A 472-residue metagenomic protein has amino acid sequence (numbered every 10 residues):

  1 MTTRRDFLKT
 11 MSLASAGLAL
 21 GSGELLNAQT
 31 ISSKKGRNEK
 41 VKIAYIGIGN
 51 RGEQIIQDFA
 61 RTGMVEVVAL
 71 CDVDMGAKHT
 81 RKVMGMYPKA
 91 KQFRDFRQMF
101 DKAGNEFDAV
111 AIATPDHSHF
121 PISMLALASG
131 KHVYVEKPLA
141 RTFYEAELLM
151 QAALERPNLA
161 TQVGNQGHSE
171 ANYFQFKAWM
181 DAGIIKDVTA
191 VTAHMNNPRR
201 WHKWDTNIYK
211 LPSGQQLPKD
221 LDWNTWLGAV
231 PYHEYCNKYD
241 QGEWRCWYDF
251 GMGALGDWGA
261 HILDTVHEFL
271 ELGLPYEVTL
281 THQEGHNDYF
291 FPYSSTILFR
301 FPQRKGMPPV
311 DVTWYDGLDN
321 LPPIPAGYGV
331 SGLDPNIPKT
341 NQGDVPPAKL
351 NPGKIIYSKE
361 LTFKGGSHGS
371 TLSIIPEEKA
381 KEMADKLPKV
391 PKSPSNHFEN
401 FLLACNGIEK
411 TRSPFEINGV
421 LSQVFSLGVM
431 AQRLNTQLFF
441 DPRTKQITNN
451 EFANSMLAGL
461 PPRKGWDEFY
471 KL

Functional and structural regions predicted by a protein language model:
M1-H132, Y144-A160, Y470: N-terminal glycine-/serine-/threonine-rich beta1-alpha1-beta2 phosphate-ribose binding loop of Rossmann-like
L8, I56, M84, R97-F100 (+10 more regions): Non-transmembrane alpha-helical segments in soluble domains of secreted/periplasmic/extracellular proteins
T10-R37, Y289-F290, L403-L472: C-terminal helix-rich "cap/oligomerization" subdomain common to oxidoreductases
R51-I55, K78-H79, R200-H202, E234-C236 (+2 more regions): Short, solvent-exposed loop/turn elements at domain surfaces
T62, A152-L159, A182-K186, L270-L274 (+1 more regions): Secondary-structure transition/capping motifs at alpha-helix termini and the adjoining loop/turn into the next element
H132, A140-D220, T225: A contiguous active-site-proximal alpha/beta segment in oxidoreductase catalytic domains
K137: Short basic (Lys/Arg) and small-residue
G214, K219-E399, L403-E409, Q423-V429 (+1 more regions): Glycine-rich, aromatic-lined ligand/substrate-binding cores of catalytic and carbohydrate-binding domains
